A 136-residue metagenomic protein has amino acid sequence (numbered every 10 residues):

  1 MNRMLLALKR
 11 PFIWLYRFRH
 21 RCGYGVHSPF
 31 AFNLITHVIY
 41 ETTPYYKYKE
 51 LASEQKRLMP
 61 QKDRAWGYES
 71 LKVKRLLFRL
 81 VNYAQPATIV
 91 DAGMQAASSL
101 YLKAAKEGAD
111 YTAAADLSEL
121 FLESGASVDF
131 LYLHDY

Functional and structural regions predicted by a protein language model:
M1-Y136: A short alpha-helical cap/connector motif
